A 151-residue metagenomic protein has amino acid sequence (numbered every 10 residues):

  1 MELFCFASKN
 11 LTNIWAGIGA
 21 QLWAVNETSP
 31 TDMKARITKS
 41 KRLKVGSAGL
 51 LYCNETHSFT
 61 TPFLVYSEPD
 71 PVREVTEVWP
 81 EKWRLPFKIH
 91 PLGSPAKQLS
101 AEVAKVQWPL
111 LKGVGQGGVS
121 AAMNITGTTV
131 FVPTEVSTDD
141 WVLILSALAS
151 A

Functional and structural regions predicted by a protein language model:
M1-V45, C53, M123, P133-A151: Compositionally biased, charged N-terminal/linker segments
N10, T56, D70: Short, glycine/serine-rich, charged loops/turns that create anion-binding and catalytic segments at active sites
K41, N54, E74-V78: Short histidine-centered beta-strand/loop micro-motifs that create catalytic or ligand/metal-coordination sites
Y52-S58: Short, charged beta-turn/beta-strand-edge "cap" motif at the junction between a beta-strand and an adjacent loop
T61: Glycine-rich catalytic cores of cysteine/serine-nucleophile enzymes that process amide/ester linkages in cell-envelope
L64-T134, S150: Aromatic- and Lys/Arg-enriched surface recognition patch
